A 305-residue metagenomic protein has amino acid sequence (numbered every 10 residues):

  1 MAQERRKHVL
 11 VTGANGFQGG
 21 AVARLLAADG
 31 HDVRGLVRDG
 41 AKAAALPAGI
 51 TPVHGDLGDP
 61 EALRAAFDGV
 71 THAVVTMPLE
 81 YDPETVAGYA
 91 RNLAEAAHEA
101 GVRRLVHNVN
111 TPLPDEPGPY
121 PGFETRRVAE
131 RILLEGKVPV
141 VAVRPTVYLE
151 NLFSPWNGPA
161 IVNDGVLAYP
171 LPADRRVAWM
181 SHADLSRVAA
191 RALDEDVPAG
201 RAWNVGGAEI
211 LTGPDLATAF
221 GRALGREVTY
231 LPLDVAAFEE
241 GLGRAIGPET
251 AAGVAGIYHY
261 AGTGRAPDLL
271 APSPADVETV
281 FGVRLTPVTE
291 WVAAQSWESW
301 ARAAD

Functional and structural regions predicted by a protein language model:
M1-K7, W300-D305: Actinobacteria-biased recognition of intrinsically disordered, low-complexity terminal regions
A2-A45, G58-E61, D68, L79-A87 (+5 more regions): Oxidoreductase cofactor-interface core, primarily capturing Rossmann-like NAD(P)-dependent enzymes
A48-G55: Active-site regions of enzymes building and remodeling cell-envelope glycoconjugates
A65, A208, R265-L269: A generic short alpha-helical patch detector that favors 3-5-residue windows in or near N-terminal regions
F67, T71-V74, V106: N-terminal Rossmann-like NAD(P) cofactor-binding module of classical short-chain dehydrogenase/reductase
A236-D305: A hydrophobic C-terminal alpha-helical subdomain
